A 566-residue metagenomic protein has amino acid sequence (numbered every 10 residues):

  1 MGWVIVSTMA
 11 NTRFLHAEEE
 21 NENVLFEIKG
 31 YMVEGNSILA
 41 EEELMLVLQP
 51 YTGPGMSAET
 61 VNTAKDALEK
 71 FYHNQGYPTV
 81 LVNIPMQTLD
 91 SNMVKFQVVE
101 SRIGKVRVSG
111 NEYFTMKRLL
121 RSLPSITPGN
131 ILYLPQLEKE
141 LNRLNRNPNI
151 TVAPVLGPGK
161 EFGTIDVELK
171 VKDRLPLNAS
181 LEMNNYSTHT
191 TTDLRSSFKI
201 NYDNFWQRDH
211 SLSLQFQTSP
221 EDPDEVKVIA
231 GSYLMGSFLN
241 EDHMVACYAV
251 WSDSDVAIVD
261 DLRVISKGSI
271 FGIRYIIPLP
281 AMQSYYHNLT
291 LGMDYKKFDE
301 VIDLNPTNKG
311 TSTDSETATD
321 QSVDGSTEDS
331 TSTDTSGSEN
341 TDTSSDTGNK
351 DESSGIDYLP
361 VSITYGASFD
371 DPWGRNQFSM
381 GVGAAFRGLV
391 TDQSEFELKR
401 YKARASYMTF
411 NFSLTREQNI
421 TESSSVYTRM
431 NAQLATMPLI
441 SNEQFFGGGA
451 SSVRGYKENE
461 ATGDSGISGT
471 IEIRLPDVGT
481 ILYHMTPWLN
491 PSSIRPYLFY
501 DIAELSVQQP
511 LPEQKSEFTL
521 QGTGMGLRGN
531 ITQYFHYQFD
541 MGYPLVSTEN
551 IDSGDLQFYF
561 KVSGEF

Functional and structural regions predicted by a protein language model:
F14-S187, Q217-K227, S322, S326-S338 (+1 more regions): Periplasmic polypeptide-binding modules associated with outer-membrane biogenesis and secretion
N23-G30, K172-T192, D209-L214, M380-V382 (+2 more regions): Transmembrane beta-strand segments of Gram-negative outer membrane beta-barrel proteins
V152, L177-A179, W206-L212, F238-V245 (+5 more regions): Repeated loop/turn-to-beta-strand initiation elements of outer-membrane beta-barrel proteins
L156, L181-N185, F198, L212-T218 (+9 more regions): Transmembrane beta-barrel strands of outer-membrane/channel proteins
G163, T192-S196, E225-I229, K267-F271 (+6 more regions): Residues that define the transmembrane beta-barrel architecture of outer-membrane proteins
V171, Y202-N204, M235-S237, I277-L279 (+6 more regions): Residue-level signature of outer-membrane beta-barrel architecture
I200, I273, I473, G554-F566: Outer-membrane beta-barrel "beta-signal"
V301-S493, I502, S506-Q508: C-terminal outer-membrane beta-barrel translocator/porin domains of Gram-negative envelope proteins and their
